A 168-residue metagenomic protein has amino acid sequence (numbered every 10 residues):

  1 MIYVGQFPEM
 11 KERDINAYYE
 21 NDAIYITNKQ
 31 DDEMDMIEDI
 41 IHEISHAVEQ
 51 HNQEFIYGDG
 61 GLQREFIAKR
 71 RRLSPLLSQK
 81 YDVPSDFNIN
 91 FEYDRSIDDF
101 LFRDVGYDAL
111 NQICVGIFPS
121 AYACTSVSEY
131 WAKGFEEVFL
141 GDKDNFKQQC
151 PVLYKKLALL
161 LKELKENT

Functional and structural regions predicted by a protein language model:
M1-I37, G58, P75-I89: Auxiliary, metal-adjacent structural segments of Zn-dependent hydrolase domains
Q30-E38, F118-T125: Short, charged/polar micro-motifs that form catalytic or ligand-binding hotspots
I37, E43-Q63: Catalytic Zn2+-binding segment of zinc metalloproteases
Q63, I67-Q79: Conserved phosphate-interacting/catalytic interface
S74-F102, Y107-D108: Secondary-shell segments that build the walls of catalytic and ion/ligand-binding clefts
I97-T168: Pan-zinc metallopeptidase signature
